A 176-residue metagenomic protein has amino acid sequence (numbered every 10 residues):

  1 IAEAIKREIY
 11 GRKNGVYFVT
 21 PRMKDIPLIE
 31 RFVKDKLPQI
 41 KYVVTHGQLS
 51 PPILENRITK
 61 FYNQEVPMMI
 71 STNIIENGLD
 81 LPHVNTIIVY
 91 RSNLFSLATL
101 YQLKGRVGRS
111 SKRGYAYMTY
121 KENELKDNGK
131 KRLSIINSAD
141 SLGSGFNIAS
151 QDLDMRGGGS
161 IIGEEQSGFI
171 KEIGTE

Functional and structural regions predicted by a protein language model:
I1-P21, D25-E176: C-terminal helicase module of SF1/SF2 nucleic-acid helicases/translocases
